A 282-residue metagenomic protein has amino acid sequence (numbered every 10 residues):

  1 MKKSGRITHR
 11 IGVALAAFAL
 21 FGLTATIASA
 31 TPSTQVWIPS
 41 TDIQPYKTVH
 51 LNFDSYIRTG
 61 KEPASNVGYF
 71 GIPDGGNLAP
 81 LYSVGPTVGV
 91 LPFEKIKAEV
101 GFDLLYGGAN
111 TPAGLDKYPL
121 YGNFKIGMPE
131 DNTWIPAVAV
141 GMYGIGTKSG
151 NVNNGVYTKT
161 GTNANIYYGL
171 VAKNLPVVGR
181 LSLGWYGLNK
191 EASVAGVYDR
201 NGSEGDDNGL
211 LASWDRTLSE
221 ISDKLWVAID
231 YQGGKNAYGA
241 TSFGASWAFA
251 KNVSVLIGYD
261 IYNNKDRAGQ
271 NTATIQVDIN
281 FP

Functional and structural regions predicted by a protein language model:
M1-Q35, P282: Cleavable N-terminal export/targeting peptides
L23, G89-F93, N174, N236 (+1 more regions): A short, compositionally biased micro-patch
S29-Y167, L175-V177, L188-N189, D215-L225 (+5 more regions): Transmembrane beta-barrel domains of Gram-negative outer membranes and organellar outer membranes
S182-G234: A mid-sequence, solvent-exposed acidic-amphipathic segment
A192-A195, G239, R267-A268: A short, polar/proline- and glycine-enriched secondary-structure boundary/capping micro-motif
G205, T217, Y231-A248, N252 (+1 more regions): Contiguous ligand/interfacial binding patches
